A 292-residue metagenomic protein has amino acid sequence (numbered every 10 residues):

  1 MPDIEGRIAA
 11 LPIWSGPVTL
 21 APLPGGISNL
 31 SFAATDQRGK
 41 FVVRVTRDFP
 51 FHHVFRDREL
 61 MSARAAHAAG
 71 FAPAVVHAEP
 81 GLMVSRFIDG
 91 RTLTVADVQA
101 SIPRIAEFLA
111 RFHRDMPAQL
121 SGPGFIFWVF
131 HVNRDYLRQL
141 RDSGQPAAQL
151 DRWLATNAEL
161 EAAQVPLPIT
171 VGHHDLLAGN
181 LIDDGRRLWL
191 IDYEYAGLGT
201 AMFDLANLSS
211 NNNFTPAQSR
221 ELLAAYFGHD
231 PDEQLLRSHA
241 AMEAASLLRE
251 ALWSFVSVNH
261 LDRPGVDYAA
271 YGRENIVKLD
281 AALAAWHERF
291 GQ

Functional and structural regions predicted by a protein language model:
M1-T19, P117-H174, D184, P231-L235: An alpha-helical support segment within catalytic cores of ATP-dependent transferases
P22-F127, V132-A148, P166: ATP-binding pocket architecture of kinase catalytic cores
P22-V43, A158-F203: Active-site acidic catalytic loop and adjacent metal/ATP-binding pocket of ATP-dependent phosphoryl transfer enzymes
D48, G90, L188, A196-L198 (+1 more regions): Activation segment
R104, F108, R152, D204 (+1 more regions): Charged catalytic carboxylate motif
Q139-A148, L252-Q292: ATP/Mg2+ or Mg2+-diphosphate-binding catalytic cores that bind nucleotide phosphates or diphosphates via glycine-rich
M202-P231, A244-R263, K278: Active-site activation/catalytic loop segments of kinase-like enzymes and analogous catalytic loops in related
R237, A241-A244: Start-of-helix signal in alpha-solenoid helical-repeat scaffolds, especially tetratricopeptide repeats
